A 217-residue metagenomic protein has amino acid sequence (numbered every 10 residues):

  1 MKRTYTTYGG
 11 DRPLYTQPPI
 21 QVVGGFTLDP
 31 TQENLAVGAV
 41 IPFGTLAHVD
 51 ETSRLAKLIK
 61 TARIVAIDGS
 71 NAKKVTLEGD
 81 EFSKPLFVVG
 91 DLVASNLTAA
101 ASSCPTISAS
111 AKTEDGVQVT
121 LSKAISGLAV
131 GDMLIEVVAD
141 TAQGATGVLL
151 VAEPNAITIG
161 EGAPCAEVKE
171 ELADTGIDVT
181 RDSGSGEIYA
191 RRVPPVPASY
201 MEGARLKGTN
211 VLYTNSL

Functional and structural regions predicted by a protein language model:
M1-L217: Surface-exposed, low-hydrophobicity beta-strand/loop segments enriched in small/polar/acidic residues
